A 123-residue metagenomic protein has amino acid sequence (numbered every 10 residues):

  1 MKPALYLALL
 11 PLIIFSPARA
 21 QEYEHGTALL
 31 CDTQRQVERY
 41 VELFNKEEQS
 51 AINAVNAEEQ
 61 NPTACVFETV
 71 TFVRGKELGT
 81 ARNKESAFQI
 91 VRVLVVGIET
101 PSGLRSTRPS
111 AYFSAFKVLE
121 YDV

Functional and structural regions predicted by a protein language model:
M1-L5: Positively charged n-region of N-terminal signal peptides that target proteins for export
Y6-I14: Bacterial N-terminal signal peptides
A20-E59, F67, Y121-V123: SH3-family beta-barrel domains
F67-A115: SH3/SH3-like beta-barrel superfamily modules
V118: Catalytic center-proximal scaffold of phosphoryl-transfer enzymes
